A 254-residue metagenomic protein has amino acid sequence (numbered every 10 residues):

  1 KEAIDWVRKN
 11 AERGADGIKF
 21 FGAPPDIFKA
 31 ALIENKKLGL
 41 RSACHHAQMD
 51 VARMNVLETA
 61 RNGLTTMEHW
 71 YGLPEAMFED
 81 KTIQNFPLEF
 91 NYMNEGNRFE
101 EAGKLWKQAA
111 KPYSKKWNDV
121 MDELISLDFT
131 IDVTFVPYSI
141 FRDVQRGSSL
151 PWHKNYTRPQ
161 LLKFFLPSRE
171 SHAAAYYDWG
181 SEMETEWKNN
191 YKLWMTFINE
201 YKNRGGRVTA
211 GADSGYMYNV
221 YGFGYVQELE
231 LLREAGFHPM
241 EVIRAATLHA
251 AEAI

Functional and structural regions predicted by a protein language model:
K1, A15-N97, Q108-K115, G211: Active-site loop-helix segments enriched in His/Asp/Glu that coordinate and activate a nucleophilic water at divalent
K1-A3, A251-I254: Short, intrinsically disordered, charge-balanced linker/junction segments flanking boundaries in proteins
E2-D5, E241: An acidic, carboxylate-rich microenvironment
W6-G17, L73-E230, E234-A235: Active-site neighborhoods of metal-dependent hydrolases
V7, F28, L32, V51-V56 (+4 more regions): Generic hydrophobic/aromatic pocket-lining and core-packing "Φ" positions
F28, A52-M54, M77-F78, F141-R142 (+2 more regions): Short secondary-structure boundary/hinge segments and terminal tails
H238-A250: Mid-to-C-terminal alpha-helical segments outside catalytic/metal-binding sites
